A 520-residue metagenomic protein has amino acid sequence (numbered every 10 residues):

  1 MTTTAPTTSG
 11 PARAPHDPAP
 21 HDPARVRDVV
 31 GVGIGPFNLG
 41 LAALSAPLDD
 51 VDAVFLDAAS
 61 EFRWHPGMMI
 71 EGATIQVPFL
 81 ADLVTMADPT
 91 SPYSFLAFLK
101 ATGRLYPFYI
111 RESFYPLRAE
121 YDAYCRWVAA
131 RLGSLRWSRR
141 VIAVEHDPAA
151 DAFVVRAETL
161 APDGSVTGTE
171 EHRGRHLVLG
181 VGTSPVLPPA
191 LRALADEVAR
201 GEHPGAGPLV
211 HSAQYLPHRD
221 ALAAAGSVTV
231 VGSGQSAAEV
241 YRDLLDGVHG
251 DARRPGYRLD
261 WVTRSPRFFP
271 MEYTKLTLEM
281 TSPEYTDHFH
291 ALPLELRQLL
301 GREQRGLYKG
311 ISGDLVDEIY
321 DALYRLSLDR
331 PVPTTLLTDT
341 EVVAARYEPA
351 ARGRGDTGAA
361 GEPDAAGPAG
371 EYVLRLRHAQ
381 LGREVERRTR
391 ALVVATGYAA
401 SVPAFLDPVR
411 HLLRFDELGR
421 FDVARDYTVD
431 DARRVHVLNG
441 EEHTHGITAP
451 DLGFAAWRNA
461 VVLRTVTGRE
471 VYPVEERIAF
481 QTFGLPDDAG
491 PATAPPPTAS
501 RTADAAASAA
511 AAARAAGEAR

Functional and structural regions predicted by a protein language model:
T2-S60, F108-Q235, E239-P497, G517-R520: Flavin (primarily FAD) cofactor-binding/catalytic cores of flavoenzymes
S60-E61, L80: Non-catalytic nucleic-acid substrate-recognition regions in nucleic-acid-modifying enzymes
W64, F95-F98, W127, W457: Tryptophan-centered motif/residue detector
H65-P78: Glycine-rich phosphate-binding loop and adjoining beta1-alpha1-beta2 segment of Rossmann-like nucleotide-binding folds
V77-A81, T85-Y93, F268-M271: Short, solvent-exposed beta-strand-terminating loops
M86-Y121: A conserved beta-strand/loop capping segment in the N-terminal third of enzymes that catalyze redox or closely related
R501-R520: Long, low-complexity, intrinsically disordered segments
